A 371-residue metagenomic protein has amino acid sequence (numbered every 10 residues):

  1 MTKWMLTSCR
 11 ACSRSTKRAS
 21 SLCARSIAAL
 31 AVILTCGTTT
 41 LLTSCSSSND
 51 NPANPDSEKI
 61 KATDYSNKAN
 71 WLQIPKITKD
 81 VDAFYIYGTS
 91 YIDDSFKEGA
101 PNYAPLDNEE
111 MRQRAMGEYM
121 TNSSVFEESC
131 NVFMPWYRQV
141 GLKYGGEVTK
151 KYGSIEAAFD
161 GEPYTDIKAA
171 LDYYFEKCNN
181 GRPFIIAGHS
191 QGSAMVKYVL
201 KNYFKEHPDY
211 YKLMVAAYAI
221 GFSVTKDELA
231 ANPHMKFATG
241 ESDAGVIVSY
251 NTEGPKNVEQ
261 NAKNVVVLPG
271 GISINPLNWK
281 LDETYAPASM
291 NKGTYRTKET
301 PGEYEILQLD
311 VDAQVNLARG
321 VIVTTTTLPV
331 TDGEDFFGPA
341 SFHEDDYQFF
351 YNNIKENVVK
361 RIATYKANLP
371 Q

Functional and structural regions predicted by a protein language model:
M1-A24: N-terminal secretory signal peptides that target proteins for export/translocation
L41-S44: C-terminal motif of bacterial Sec signal peptides marking the signal peptidase cleavage site
S46-S48: Bacterial signal peptide processing site
N51-R114: N-terminal extension/subdomain marker
K79-V81, E128-V132, N180-P183, Y211-V215: Loop/turn elements at helix/coil->beta-strand transitions in domains of secreted/extracellular proteins
G88-R182, T326-Q348, N352, E356-Q371: Active-site catalytic motif of lipid deacylating hydrolases and related acyltransferases
P163-N180, N202-Y351, K355-T364, N368: Surface cap/lid and interfacial helix-loop subdomains adjacent to catalytic sites that gate substrate access
G188-G192, V196: Gly/Ala-rich beta-loop-alpha elbow adjacent to hydrolase catalytic centers
